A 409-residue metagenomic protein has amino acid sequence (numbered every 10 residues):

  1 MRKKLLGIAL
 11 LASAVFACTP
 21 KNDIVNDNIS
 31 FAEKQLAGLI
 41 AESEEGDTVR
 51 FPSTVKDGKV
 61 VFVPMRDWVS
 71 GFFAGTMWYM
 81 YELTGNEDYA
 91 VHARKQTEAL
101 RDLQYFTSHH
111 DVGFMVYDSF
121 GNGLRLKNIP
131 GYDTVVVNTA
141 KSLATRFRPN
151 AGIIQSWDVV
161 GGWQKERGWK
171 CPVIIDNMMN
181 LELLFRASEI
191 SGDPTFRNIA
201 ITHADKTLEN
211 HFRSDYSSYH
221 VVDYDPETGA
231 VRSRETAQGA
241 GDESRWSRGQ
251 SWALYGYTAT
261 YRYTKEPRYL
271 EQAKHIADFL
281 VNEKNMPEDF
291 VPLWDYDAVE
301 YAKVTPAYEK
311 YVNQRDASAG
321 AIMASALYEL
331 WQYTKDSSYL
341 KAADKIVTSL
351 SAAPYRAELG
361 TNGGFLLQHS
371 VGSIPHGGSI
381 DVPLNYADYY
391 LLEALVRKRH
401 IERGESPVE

Functional and structural regions predicted by a protein language model:
M1-D23: Bacterial Sec-dependent N-terminal signal peptides
K21-E409: Glycan-recognition and catalytic cores of secretory/periplasmic carbohydrate-active enzymes
